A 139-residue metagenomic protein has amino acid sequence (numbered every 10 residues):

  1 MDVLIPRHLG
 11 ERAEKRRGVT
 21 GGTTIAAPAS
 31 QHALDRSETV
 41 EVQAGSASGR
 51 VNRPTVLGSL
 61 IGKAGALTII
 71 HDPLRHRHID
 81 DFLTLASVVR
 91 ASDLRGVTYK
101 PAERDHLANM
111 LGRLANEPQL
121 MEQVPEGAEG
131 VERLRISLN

Functional and structural regions predicted by a protein language model:
M1-N139: Compositionally biased terminal segments of proteins
